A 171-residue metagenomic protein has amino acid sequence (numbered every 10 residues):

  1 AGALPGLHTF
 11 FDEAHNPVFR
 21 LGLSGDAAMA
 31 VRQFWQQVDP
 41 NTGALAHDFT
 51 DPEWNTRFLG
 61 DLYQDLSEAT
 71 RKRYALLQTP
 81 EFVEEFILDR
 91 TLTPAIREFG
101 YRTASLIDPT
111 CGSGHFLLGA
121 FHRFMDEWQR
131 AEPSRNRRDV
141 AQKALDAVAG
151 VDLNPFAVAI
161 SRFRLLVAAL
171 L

Functional and structural regions predicted by a protein language model:
A1-K143, A149, A157: Class I S-adenosyl-L-methionine
N154: Conserved SAM/SAH-binding beta-strand->alpha-helix loop
S161: Conserved SAM-binding loop
L166: Short helical segment in ABC ATPase nucleotide-binding domains corresponding to the A-loop/adjacent helical element
L171: Polar interaction faces of repeat-based domains
